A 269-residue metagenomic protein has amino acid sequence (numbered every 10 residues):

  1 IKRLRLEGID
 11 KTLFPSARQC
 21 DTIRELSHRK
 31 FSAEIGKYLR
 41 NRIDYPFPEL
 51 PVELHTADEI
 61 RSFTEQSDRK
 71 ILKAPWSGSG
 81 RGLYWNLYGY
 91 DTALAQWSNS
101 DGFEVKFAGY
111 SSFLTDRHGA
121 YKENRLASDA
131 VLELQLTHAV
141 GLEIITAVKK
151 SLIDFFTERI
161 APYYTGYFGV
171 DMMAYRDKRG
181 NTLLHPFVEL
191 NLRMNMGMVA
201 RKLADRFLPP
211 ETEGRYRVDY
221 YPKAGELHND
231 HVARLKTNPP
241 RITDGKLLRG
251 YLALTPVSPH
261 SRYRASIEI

Functional and structural regions predicted by a protein language model:
I1-Q66, S77-G78: Conserved N-proximal alpha/beta basic substrate-recognition cap immediately N-terminal to, or forming the N-lobe
G36, L54, F63-D91, S100 (+2 more regions): ATP-grasp fold ATP-binding core
I43-P48, K70-I71, L87-A93, S100 (+1 more regions): Conserved ATP-binding module of the ATP-grasp superfamily
L87-G89, W97-E104, R176-R179: Short acidic-glycine loop/turn motifs at beta-strand connectors
T92, S98-L152, N191-D219: ATP-dependent carboxylate/phosphate-activation module, predominantly the ATP-grasp catalytic core and closely related
S100, Y121-T182, Y221-R249: A long amphipathic alpha-helix within ATP-dependent nucleotide-binding catalytic cores
N181, L192-I269: C-terminal active-site "lid" helix and adjoining low-complexity regulatory extension at the edge of ATP-using catalytic
